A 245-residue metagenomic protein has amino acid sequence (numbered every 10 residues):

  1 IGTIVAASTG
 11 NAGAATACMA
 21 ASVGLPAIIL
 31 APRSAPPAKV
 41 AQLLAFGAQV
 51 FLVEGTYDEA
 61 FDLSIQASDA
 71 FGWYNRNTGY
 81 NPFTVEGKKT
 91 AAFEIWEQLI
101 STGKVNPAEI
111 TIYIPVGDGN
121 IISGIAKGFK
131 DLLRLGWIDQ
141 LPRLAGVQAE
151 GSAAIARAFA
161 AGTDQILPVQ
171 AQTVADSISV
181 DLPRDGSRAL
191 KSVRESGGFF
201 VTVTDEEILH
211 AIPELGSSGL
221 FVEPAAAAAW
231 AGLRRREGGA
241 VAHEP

Functional and structural regions predicted by a protein language model:
I1-I4, G13-T16, A92-A108, G232-R235: Short internal alpha-helix immediately C-terminal to a glycine-rich phosphate-binding loop in Rossmann-like
I1-M19, V23-P32, A108-D118, L144 (+1 more regions): A short, small-residue-rich loop immediately preceding and capping a beta-strand
T3-A12, G79-T84, I114-D118, T204 (+1 more regions): Active-site nucleophile and cofactor-binding loops and adjacent substrate-binding regions of central metabolic enzymes
A14-P26, L44, K130, A231-V241: Alpha-helix C-terminal capping segments
I28-E109, F129, F159-L167, Q172-L190: Small/polar-residue-rich loop-to-helix segments that shape phosphate-bearing ligand pockets
D58-G72, D131-P224: Active-site/ligand-binding loops adjacent to catalytic centers
D139, I166-Q172, A228-P245: Phosphate-binding loop/pocket of nucleotide- and phosphate-handling active sites
